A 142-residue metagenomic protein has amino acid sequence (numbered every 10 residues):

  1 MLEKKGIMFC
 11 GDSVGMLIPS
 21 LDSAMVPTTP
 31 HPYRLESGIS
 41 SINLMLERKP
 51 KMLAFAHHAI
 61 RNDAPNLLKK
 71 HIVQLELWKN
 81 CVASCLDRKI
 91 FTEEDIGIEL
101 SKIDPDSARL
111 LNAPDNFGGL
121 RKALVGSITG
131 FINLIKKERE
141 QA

Functional and structural regions predicted by a protein language model:
M1-P65: Metallo-beta-lactamase
G6, S13, Q74-C85: Solvent-exposed, amphipathic alpha-helical segments
G11, L35, P65-L68, I72 (+2 more regions): Amphipathic, non-membrane alpha-helical segments in soluble helical-bundle scaffolds
M25-V26, P32, K70, L77 (+1 more regions): General N-terminal targeting signals
P30-S37, Q74, A123-S127: Soluble or luminal CAZymes and related metallo-dependent hydrolases
I42, L75, K79, I128: Short amphipathic alpha-helical/adjacent loop interface patches that line ligand and macromolecule-binding sites
I60-N80: Short, electropositive alpha-helical surface patch
C81-A142: C-terminal regulatory/interaction regions
